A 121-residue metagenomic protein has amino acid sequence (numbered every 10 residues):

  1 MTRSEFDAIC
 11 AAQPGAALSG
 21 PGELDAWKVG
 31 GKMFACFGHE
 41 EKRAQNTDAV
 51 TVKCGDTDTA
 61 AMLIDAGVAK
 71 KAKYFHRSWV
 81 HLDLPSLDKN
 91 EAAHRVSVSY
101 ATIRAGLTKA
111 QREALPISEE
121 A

Functional and structural regions predicted by a protein language model:
M1-A121: Charge-dense, helix-prone N-terminal extensions
